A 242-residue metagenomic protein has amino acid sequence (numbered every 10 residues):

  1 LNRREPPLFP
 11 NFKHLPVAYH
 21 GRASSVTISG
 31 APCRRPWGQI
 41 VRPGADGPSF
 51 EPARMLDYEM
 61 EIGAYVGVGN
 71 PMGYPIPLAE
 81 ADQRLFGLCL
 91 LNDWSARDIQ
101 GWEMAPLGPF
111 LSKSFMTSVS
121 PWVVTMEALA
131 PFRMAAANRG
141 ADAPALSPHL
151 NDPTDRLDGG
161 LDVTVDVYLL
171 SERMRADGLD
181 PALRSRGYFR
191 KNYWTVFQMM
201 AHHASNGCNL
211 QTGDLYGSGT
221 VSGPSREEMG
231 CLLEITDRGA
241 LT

Functional and structural regions predicted by a protein language model:
L1-S185, Y193-F197: Active-site microenvironments in enzyme catalytic cores
Y193-S205, Q211-T212, Y216-T242: Active-site pocket scaffolds in enzymes
